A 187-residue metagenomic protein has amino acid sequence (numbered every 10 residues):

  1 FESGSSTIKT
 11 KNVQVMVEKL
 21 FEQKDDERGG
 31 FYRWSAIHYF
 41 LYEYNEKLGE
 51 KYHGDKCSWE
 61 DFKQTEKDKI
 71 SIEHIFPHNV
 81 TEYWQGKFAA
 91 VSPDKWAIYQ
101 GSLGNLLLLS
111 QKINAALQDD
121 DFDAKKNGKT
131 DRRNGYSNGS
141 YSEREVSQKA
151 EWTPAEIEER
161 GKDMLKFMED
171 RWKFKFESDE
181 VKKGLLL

Functional and structural regions predicted by a protein language model:
F1-L187: Flexible coil/loop and intrinsically disordered segments
